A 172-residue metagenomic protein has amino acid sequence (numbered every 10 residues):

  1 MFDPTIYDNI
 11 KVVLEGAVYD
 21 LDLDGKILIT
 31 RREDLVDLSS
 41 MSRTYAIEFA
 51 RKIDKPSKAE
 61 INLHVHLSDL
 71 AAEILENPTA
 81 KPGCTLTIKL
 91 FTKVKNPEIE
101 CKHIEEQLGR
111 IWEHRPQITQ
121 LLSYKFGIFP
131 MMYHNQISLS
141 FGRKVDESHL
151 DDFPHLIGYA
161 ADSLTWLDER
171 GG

Functional and structural regions predicted by a protein language model:
M1-D24: Short, extreme N-terminal leader segments that mark the start of a protein/domain
M1-P4, V94, R143-D146, L150: Short, charged/polar micro-motifs that form catalytic or ligand-binding hotspots
F2-I10, E100-I104, D152, L156: Short amphipathic alpha-helical segments
K11, E15-Y19, E105-G109, A161: Generic solvent-exposed, charged/amphipathic alpha-helical segments that serve as macromolecular interface scaffolds
G16, D20-E76: N-terminal interaction modules that seed assembly of large macromolecular complexes
A46-A50, N62-H64, T87-F91, Q136-K144: Residue-level recognition of well-ordered beta-strand positions that form the cores of beta-sheet-rich folds across
H66-M132: Short, internal acidic amphipathic alpha-helical interface segments that mediate docking to partner proteins
E106-G172: Glycine-rich, aromatic-bearing surface loops/beta-hairpins
